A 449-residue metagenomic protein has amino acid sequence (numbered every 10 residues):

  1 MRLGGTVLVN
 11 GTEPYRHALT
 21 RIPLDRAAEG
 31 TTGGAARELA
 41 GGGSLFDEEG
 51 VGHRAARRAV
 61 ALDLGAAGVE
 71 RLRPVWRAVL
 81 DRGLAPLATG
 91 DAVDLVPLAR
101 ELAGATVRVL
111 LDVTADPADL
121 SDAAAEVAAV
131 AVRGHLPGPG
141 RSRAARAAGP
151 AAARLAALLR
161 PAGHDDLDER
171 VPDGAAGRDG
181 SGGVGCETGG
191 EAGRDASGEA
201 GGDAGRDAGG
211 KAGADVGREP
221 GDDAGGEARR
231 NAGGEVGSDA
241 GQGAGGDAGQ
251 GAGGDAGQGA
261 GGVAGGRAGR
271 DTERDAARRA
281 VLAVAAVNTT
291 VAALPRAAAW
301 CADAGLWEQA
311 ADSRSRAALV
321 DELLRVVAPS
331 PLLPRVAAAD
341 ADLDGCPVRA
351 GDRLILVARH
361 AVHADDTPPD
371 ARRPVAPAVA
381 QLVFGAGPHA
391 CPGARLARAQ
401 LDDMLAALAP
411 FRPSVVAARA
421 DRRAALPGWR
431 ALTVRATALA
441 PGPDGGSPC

Functional and structural regions predicted by a protein language model:
M1-G180, C186-E191, K211, E227-R230 (+1 more regions): Cytochrome P450
A176-G180, V184-A268, T272: Long, intrinsically disordered low-complexity tandem-repeat segments
